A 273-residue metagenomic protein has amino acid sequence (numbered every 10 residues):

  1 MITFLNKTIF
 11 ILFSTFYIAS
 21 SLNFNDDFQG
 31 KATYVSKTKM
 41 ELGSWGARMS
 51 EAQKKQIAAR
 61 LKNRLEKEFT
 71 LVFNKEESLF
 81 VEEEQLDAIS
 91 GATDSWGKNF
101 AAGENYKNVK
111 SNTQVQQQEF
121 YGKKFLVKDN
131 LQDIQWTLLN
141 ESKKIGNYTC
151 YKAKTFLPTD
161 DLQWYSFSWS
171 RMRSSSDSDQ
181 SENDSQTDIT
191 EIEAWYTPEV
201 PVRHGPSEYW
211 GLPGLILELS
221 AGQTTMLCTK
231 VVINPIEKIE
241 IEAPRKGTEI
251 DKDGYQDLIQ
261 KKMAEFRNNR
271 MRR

Functional and structural regions predicted by a protein language model:
M1-F28, A32: Bacterial Sec-dependent N-terminal signal peptides
F24-R273: Extended soluble regions of mature proteins
